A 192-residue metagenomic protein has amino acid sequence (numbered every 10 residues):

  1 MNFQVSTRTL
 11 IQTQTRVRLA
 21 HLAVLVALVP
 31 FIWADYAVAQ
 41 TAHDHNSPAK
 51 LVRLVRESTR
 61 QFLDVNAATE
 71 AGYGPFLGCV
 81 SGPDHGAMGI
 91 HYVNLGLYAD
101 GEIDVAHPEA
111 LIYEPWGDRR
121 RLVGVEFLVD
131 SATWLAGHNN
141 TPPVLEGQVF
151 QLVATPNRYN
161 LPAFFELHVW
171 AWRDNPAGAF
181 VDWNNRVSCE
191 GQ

Functional and structural regions predicted by a protein language model:
M1-V17: N-terminal secretory signal peptides that target proteins for export/translocation
N2-V5, P30, P75, V149: Intrinsic disorder/low-structure terminal segments
L10, H21, A110-I112: Functionally constrained cores in energy, signaling, and assembly domains
H21-F31: Bacterial N-terminal signal peptides
A34-A39: Boundary at the C-terminal end of the N-terminal hydrophobic targeting segment
Q40-Q192: Primary mode marks residue(s) on the alpha4-beta5-alpha5 output face of response regulator receiver
